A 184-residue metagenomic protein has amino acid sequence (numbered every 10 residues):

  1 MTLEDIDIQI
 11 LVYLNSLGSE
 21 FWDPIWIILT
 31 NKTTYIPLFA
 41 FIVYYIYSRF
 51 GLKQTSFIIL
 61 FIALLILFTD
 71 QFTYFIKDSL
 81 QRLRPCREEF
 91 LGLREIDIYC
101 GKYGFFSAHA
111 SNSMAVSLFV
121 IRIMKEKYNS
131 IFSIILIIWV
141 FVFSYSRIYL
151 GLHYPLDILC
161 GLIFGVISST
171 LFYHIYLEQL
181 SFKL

Functional and structural regions predicted by a protein language model:
M1-P37, T73-K102: N-terminal transmembrane-helix/juxtamembrane module of multi-pass inner/ER membrane proteins
W26, K53-L65, I131-L136, L156 (+1 more regions): Alpha-helical transmembrane segments of integral membrane proteins
L38-R49, L118-R122: Hydrophobic, aromatic-rich transmembrane alpha-helices and their immediate juxtamembrane boundary segments
I42-F72: Interfacial segments of alpha-helical transmembrane regions
G51, T55, I59-A63, C86 (+1 more regions): Multi-pass membrane proteins that catalyze or facilitate reactions on polyprenyl-/lipid-phosphate substrates and their
L60-F75, L159, I163-L171: Hydrophobic, lipid-facing residues on alpha-helical transmembrane segments of integral membrane proteins
I62-K77, F132-S146: Small-polar-interrupted transmembrane alpha-helices in polytopic inner-membrane proteins
I96-L184: Membrane-embedded catalytic cores of phosphoryl/pyrophosphoryl-handling enzymes
